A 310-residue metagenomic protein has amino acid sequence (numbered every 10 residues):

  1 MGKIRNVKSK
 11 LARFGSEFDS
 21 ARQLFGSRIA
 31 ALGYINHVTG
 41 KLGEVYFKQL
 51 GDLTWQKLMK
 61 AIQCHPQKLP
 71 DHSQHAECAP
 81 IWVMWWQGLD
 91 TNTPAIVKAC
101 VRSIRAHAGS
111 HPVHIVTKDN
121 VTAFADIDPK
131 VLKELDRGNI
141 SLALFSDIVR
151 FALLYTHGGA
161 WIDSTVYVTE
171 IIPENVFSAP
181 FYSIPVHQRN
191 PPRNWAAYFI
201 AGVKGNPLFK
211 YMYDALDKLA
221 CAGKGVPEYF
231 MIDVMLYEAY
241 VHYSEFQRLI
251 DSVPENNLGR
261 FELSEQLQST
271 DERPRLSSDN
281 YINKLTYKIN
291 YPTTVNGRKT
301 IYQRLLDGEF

Functional and structural regions predicted by a protein language model:
M1-S146, S164-F310: Glycosyltransferase-associated regions of secretory-pathway enzymes, highlighting luminal stem/catalytic domains
I148-G159: Small-residue hinge/turn detector
